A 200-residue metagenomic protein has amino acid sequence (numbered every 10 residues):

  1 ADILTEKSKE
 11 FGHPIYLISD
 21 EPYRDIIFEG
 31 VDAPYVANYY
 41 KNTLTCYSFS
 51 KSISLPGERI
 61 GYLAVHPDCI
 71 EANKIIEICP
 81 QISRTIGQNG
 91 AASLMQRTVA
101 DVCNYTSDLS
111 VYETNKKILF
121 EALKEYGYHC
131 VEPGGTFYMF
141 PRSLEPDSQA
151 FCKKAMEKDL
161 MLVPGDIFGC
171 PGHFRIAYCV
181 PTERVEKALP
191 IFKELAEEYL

Functional and structural regions predicted by a protein language model:
A1-L200: PLP-dependent class I/II
